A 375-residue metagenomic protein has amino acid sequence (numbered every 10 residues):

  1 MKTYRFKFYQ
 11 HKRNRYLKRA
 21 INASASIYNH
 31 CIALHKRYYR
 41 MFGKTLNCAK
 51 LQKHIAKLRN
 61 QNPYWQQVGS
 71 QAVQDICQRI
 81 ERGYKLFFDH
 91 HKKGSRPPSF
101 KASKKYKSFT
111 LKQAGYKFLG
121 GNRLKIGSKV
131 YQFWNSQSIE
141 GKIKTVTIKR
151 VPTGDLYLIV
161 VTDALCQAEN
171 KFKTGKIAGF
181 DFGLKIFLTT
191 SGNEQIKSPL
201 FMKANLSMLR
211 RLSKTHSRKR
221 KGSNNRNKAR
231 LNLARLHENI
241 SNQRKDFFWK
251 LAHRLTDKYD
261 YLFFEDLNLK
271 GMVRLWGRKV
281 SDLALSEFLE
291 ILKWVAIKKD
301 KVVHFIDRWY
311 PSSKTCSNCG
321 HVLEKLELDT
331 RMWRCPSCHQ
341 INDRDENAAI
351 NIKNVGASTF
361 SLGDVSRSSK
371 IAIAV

Functional and structural regions predicted by a protein language model:
M1-V73: Gly/serine-rich nucleotide phosphate-binding loop at the start of the catalytic core of nucleotide/ADP-ribose-handling
T3, E169, K279, L283-V375: Positively charged, low-complexity nucleic-acid-binding target-recognition regions
I32, R37-P63, K142, P152-L289 (+1 more regions): Substrate-contacting helices/loops that form the catalytic groove of nucleic-acid and nucleotide-polymer processing
A49-V151, D282: Acidic carboxylate diad motif detector
K117-K125, F182-I186, E327-T330: A short, compositionally biased
L119-G120, V151-P152, S191-E194, C319 (+1 more regions): Short acidic-glycine loop/turn motifs at beta-strand connectors
L119-I126, L156-V161, W333-R334: Generic recognition of long tandem-repeat/solenoid scaffolds
